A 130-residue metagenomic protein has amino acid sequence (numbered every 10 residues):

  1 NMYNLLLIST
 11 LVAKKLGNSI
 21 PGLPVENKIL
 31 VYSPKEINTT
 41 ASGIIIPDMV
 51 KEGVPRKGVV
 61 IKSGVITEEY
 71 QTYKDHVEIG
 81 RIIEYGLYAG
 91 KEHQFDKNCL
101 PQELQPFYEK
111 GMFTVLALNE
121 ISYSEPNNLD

Functional and structural regions predicted by a protein language model:
V12-D130: Compact, glycine-rich, soluble single-domain proteins
